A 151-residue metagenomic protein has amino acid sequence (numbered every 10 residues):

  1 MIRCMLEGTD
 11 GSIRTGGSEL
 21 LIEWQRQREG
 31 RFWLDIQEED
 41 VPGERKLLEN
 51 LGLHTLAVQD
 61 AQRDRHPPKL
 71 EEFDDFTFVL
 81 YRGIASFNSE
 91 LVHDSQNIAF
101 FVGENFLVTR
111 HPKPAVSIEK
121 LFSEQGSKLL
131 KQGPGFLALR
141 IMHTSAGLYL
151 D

Functional and structural regions predicted by a protein language model:
M1-D151: Peripheral, non-transmembrane regulatory/ligand-interaction domains of membrane transport proteins
